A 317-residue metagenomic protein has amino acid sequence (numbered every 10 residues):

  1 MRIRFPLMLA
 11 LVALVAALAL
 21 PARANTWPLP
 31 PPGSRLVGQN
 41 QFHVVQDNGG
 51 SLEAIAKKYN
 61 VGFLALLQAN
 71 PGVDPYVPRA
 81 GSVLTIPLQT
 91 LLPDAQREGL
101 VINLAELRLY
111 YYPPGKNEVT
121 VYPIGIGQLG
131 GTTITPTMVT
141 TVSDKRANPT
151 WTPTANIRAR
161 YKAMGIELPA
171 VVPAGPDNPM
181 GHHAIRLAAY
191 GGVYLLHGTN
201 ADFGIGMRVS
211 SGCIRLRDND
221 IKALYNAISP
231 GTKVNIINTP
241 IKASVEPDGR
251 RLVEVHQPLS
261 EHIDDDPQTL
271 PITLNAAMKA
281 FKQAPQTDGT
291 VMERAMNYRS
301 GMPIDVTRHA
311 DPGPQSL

Functional and structural regions predicted by a protein language model:
M1-A10: Bacterial N-terminal signal peptides that target proteins for export
L9-A17: Bacterial N-terminal signal peptides
L18-T26: Sec/Tat signal peptide C-region and signal peptidase I cleavage site
T26-N60: Primarily a LysM-type cell-wall glycan-binding module
D47-V77, E118-V121: LysM (lysin motif) carbohydrate-binding repeats in extracellular/periplasmic proteins that recognize
R79-L84, G231-V234: Loop/turn positions that initiate beta-strands
T90-D202, N226, V255-L317: Gly/Pro-biased beta-strand-loop elements
Y225-Q268: N-terminal targeting pre-sequences for secretion and organelle import
